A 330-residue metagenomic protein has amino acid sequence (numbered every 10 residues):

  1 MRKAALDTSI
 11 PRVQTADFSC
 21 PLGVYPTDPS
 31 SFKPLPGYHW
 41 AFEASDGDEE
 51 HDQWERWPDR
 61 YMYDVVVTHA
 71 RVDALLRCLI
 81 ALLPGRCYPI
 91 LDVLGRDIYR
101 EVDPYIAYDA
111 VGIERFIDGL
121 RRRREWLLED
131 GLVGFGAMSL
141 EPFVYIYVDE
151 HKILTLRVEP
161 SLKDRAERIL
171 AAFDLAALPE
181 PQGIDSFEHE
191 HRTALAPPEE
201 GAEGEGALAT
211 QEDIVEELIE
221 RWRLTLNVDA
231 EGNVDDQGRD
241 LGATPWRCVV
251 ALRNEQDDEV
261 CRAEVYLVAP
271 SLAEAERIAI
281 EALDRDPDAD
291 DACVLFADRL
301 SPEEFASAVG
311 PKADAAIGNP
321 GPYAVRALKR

Functional and structural regions predicted by a protein language model:
M1-I153, R157-R330: Structured alpha/beta or helical-core interaction and ligand-binding surfaces enriched in interleaved
